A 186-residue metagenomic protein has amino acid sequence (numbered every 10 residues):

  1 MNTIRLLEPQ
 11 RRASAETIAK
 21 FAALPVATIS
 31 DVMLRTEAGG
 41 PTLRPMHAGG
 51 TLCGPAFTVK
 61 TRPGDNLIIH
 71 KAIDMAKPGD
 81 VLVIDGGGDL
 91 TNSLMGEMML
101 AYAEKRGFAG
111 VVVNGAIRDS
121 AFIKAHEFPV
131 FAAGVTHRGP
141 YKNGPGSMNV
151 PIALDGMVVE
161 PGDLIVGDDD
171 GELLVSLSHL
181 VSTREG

Functional and structural regions predicted by a protein language model:
M1-P161, G167, L174-G186: Feature captures the catalytic cores and cofactor-binding loops of soluble hydro-lyases/lyases that act on carboxylate
